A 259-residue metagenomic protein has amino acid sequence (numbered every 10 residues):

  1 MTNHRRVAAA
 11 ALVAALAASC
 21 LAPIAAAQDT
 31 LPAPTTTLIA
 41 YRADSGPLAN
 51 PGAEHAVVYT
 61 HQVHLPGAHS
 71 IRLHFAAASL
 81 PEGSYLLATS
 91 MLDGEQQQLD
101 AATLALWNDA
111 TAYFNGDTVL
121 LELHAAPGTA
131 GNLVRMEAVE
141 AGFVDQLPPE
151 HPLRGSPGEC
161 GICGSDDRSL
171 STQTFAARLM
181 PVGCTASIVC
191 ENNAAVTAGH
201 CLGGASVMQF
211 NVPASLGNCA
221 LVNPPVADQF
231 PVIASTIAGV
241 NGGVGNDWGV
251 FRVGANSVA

Functional and structural regions predicted by a protein language model:
M1-A11: Bacterial N-terminal signal peptides that target proteins for export
A10-C20: Bacterial N-terminal signal peptides
L21-A27: Sec/Tat signal peptide C-region and signal peptidase I cleavage site
Q28-P66, F143-S156: A short aromatic-anchored loop/beta-hairpin motif
G52-H55, Y59-H69, A77-A78, T111-Y113 (+2 more regions): Extracellular and analogous surface-interaction loops
V63, L92-T118, A125-G128: Beta-sandwich interaction modules
S79-G94: Short, surface-exposed beta-strand/strand-loop-strand elements in extracellular ectodomains
F114-G183, I188-A259: Serine endopeptidase catalytic core focused on the charge-relay Asp
